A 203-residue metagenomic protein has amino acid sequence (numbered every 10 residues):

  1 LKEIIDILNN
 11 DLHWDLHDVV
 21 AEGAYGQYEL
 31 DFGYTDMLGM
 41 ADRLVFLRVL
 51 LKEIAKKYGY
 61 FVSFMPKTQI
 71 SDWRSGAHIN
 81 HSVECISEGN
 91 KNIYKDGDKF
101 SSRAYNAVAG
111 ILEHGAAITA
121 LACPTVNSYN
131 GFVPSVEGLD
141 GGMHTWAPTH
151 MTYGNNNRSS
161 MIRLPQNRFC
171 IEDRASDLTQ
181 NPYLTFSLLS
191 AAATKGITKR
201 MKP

Functional and structural regions predicted by a protein language model:
L1-P203: Glycine-rich, acidic/polar active-site loops that bind/position phosphate-bearing ligands
